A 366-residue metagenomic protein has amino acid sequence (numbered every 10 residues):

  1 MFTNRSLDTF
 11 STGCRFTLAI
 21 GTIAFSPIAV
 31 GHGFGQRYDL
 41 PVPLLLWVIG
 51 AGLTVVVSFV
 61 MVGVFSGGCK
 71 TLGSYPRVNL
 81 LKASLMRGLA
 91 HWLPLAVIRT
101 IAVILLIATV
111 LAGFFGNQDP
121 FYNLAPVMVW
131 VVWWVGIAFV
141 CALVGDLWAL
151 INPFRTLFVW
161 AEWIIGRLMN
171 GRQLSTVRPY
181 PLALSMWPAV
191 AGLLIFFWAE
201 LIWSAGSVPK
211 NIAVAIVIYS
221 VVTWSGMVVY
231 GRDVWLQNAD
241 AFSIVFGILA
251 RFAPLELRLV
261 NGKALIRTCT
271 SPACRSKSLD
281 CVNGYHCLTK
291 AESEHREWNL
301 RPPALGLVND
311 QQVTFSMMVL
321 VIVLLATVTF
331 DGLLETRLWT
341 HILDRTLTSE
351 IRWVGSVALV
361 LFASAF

Functional and structural regions predicted by a protein language model:
M1-G31: N-terminal secretory/membrane targeting signals
L18, S26-P41, L45-H295, F330: Transmembrane-helix bundle segments that line or gate the permeation/cavity pathway in multi-pass membrane proteins
M128, V132, M186-A191, T314-M317 (+3 more regions): Secondary-structure capping and boundary motifs in well-ordered enzyme cores
V132-A138, V221, V319-V321, R352-L359: Select transmembrane alpha-helical segments in multipass membrane proteins
L147, W235-N238, Q311, F315 (+2 more regions): Hydrophobic alpha-helical scaffolding
S220-M227, Q312-T329, L361-F366: Selective recognition of specific alpha-helical transmembrane segments in multi-pass small-molecule
A241, H295-Q311: Hydrophobic, small-residue-rich membrane helices and short re-entrant helix-turn-helix hairpins that build
L333-F366: Long, well-ordered mid-to-C-terminal structural blocks that present hydrophobic/aromatic surfaces
